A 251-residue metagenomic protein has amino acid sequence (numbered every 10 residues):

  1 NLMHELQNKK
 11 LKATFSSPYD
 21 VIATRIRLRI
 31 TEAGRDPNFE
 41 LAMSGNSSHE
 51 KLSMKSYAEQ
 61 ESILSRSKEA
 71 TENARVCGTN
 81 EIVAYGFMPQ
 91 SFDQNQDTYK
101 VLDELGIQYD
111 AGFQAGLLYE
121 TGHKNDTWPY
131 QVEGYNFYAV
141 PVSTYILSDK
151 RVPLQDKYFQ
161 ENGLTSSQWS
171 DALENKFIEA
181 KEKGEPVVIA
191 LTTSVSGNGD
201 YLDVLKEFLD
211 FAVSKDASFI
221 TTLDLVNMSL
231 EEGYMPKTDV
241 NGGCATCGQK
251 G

Functional and structural regions predicted by a protein language model:
N1-M3: N-terminal regions that are enriched for targeting/export leaders and immediately downstream pro/stem segments
E5, K9, A33, A74 (+2 more regions): Hydrophobic helix-cap positions at the C-terminus of alpha-helices in RecA-like/P-loop ATPase nucleotide-binding cores
E5, R66, A70, V101 (+2 more regions): Amphipathic alpha-helical segments that form well-ordered structural scaffolds and often line/cohere around active
K9-T98, E104-Q108, G112-D126, Y135-Y158 (+2 more regions): Metal-dependent polysaccharide deacetylase catalytic core of the NodB/CE4 family, i.e., the active-site-bearing domain
K55-S62, E161-Q168, D200, V204: Alpha-helix N-cap and loop-to-helix initiation/capping positions
Y109, Q114-A115, S167-G251: C-terminal domain-boundary segment and adjacent tail
Y130: Extracytoplasmic ligand/sensor domains, especially the bilobed periplasmic-binding protein
L147-E174, I178: Aromatic-anchored helix/helix-loop segment that forms the rim or "lid" of small-molecule/cofactor binding pockets
